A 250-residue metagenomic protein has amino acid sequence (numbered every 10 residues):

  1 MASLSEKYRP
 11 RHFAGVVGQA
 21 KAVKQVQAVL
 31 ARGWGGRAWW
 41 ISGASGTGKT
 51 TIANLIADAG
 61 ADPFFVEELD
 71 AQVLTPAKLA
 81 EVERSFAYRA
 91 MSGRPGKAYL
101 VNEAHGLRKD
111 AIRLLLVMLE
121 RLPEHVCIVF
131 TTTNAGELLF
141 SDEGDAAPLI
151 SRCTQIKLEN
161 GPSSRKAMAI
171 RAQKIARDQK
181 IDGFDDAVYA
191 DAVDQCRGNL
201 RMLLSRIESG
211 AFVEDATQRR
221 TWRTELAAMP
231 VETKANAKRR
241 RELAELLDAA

Functional and structural regions predicted by a protein language model:
M1-A2, K49: Initiator methionine at the very start of the polypeptide chain
A2, K7-R11, P63, V101 (+1 more regions): A generic, residue-level signal for flexible/boundary positions that often mark functional hotspots
A2-A44, R84-S92: Pre-Walker A (pre-P-loop) alpha-helix and adjacent loop at the N terminus of AAA/AAA+ ATPase modules, a conserved
R11-H12, D62, D70, Q218: Short, solvent-exposed coil/turn linker segments
K24, A28-V29, E67-P230: Non-catalytic interfacial helical region
A28-L69: Walker A/P-loop
E225-A250: C-terminal engagement/docking regions of AAA+ P-loop ATPases
